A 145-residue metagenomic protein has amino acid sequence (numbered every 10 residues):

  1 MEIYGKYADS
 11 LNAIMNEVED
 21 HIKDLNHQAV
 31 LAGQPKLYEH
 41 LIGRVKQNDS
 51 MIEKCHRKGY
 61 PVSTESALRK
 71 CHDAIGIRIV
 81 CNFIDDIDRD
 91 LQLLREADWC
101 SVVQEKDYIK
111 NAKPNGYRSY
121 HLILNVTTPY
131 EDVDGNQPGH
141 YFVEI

Functional and structural regions predicted by a protein language model:
M1-H72: Charge-rich, low-complexity segments
D9, D20, D24, D49 (+6 more regions): Acidic-enriched, low-complexity/disordered segments with a strong bias for Aspartate over Glutamate
L68, C81-E144: Long beta-strand-rich cores associated with HINT superfamily self-processing modules
G76-V80: Terminal, regulation- and interaction-focused segments at domain boundaries
